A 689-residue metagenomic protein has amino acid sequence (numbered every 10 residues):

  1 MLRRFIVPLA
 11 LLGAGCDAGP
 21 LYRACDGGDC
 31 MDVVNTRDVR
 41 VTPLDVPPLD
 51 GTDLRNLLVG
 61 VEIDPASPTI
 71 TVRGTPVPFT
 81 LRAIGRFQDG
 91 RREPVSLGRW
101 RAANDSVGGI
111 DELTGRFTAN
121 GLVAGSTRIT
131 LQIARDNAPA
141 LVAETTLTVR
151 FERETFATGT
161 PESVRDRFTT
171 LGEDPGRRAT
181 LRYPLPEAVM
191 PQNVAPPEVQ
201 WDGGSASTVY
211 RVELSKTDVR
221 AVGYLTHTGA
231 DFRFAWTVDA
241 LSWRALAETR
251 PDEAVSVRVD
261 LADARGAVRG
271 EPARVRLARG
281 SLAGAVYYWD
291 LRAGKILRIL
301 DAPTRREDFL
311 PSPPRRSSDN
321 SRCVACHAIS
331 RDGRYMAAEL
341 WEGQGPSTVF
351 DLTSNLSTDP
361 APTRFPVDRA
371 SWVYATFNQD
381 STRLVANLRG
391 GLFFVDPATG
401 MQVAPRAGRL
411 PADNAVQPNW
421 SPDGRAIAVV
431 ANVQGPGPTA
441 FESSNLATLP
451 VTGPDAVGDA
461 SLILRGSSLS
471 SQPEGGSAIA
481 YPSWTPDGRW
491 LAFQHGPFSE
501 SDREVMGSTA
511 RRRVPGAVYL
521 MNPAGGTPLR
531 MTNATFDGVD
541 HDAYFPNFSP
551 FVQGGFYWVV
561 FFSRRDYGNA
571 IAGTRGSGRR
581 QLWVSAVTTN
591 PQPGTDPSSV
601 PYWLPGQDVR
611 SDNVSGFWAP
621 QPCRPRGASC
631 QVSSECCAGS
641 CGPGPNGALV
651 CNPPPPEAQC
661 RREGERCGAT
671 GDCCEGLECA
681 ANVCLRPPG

Functional and structural regions predicted by a protein language model:
M1-V7: Bacterial N-terminal signal peptides that target proteins for export
G13-G15: C-terminal motif of bacterial Sec signal peptides marking the signal peptidase cleavage site
P20-V164, S207-V209, P687: Extracytoplasmic soluble-region selector
Y22-C25, C623-G689: Secreted, cysteine-rich disulfide-bonded mini-domains of extracellular proteins
L57-L58, G98, D105-D111, W372 (+3 more regions): Short glycine-aromatic motifs
P68-R82, T170-G176, N193-P197, S634-G639 (+1 more regions): Extracellular/luminal Pro/Thr/Ser-rich low-complexity repeat and linker "mucin-like" segments that act as
T114-N120, F234-W236, C651, C684: Generic recognition of long tandem-repeat/solenoid scaffolds
F151-V632, A638, N652-P655, G689: Sequence signature of WD/YWTD-type beta-propeller architectures
